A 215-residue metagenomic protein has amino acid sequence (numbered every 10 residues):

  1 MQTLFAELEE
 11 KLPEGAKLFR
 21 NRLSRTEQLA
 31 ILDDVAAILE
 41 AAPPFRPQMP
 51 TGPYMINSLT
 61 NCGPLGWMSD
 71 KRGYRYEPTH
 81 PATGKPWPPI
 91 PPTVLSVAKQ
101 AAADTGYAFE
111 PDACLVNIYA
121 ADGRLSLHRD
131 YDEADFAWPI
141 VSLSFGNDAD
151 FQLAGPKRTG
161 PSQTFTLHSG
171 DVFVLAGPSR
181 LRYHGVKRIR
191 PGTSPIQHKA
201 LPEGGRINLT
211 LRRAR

Functional and structural regions predicted by a protein language model:
M1-R215: Non-heme Fe(II) oxygenase metal-center motifs and adjacent flexible, charged/small-residue loops
